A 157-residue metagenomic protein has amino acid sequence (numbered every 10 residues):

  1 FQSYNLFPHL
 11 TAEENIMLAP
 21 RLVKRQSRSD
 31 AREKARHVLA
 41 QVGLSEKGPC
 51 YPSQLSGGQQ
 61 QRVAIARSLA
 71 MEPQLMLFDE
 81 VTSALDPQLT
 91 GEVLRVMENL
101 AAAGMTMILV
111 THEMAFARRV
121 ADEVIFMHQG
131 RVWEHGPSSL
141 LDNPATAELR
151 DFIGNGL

Functional and structural regions predicted by a protein language model:
F1-A121, I125-H135: ABC family nucleotide-binding domain
M127-Q129, H135-L157: C-terminal boundary and immediately downstream tail of ABC-type ATPase nucleotide-binding domains
